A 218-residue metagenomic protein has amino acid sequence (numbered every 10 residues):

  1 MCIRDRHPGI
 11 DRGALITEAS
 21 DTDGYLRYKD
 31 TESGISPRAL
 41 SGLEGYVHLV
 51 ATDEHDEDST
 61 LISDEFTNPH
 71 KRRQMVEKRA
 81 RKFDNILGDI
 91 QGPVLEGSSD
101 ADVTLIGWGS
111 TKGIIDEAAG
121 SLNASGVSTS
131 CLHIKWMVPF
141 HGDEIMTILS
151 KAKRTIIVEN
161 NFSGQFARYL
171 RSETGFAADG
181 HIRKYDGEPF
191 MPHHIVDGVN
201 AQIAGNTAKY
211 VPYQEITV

Functional and structural regions predicted by a protein language model:
R4-V218: Flexible, low-complexity linker and terminal segments
